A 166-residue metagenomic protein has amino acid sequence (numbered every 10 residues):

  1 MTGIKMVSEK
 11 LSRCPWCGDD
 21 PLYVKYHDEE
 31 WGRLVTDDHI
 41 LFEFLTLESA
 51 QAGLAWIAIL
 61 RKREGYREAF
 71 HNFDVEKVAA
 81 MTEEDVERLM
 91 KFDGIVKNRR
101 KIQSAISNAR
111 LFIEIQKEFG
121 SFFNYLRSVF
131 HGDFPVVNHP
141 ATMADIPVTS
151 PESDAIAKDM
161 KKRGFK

Functional and structural regions predicted by a protein language model:
M1-K166: HhH-family (HhH-GPD) DNA N-glycosylase catalytic core used in base-excision repair
